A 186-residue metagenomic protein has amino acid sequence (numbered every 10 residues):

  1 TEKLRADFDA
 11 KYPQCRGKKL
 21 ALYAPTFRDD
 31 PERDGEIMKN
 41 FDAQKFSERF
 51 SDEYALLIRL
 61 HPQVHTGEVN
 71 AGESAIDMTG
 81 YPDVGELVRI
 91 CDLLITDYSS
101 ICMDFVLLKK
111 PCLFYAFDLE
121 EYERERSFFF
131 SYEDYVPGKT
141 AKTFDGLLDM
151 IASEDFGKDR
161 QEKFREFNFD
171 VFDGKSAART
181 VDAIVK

Functional and structural regions predicted by a protein language model:
T1-D7, T96, E154-F156: Short, surface-exposed amphipathic charged segments that create phosphate/polyanion-binding patches used for binding
T1-N70, A141, A178: Conserved catalytic-core segment of nucleotide-activated headgroup transferases in glycan assembly
T26-D30, P62-H65, D83-V84, S100-I101 (+2 more regions): Short, solvent-exposed loop/turn segments at secondary-structure junctions
E53-Y54, C91, K109: Short, well-ordered alpha-helix to beta-strand connector turns
L57, P62-M103: Donor nucleotide-activated moiety binding/catalytic core segment of transferases that use nucleotide-activated donors
A71-E73, S100-N168: Catalytic binding pocket for nucleotide-activated donors in carbohydrate/polymer assembly enzymes
D173-K186: C-terminal alpha-helical cap of glycosyltransferases
